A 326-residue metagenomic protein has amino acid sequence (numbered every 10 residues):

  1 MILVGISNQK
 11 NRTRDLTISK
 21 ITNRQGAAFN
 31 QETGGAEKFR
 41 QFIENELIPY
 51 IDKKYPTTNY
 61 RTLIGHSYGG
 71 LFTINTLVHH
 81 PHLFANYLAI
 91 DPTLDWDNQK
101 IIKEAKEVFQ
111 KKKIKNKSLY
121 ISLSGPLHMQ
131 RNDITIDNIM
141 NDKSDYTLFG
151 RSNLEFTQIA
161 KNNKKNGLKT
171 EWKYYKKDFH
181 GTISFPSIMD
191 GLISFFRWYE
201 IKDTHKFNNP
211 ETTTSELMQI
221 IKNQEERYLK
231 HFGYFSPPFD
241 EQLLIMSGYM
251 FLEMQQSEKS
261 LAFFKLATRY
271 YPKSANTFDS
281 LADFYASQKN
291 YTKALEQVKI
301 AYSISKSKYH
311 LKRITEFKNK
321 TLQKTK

Functional and structural regions predicted by a protein language model:
M1-Q288, L295-Y302, K306-T321: Non-catalytic cap/lid and distal C-terminal segments of serine-dependent acyl enzymes
K324-K326: Short, solvent-exposed mixed-charge patches
